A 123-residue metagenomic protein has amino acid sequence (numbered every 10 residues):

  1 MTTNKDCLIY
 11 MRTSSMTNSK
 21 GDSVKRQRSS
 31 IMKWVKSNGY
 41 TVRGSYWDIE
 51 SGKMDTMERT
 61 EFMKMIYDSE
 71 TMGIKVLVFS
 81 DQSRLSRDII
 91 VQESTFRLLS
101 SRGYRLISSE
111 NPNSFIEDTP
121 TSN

Functional and structural regions predicted by a protein language model:
M1-N123: Short, structured surface patches at the beginning of a domain
